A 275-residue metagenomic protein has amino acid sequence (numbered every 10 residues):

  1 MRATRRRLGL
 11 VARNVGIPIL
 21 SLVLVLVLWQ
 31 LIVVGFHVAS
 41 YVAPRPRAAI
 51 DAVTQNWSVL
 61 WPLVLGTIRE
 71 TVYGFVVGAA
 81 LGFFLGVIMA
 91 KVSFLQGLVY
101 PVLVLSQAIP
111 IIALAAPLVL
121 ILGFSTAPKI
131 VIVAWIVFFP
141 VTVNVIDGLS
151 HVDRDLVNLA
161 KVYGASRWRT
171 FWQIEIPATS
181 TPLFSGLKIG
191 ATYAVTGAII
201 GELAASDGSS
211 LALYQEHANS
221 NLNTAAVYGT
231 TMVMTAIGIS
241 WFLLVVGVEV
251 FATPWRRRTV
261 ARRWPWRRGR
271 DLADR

Functional and structural regions predicted by a protein language model:
M1-S21, L243-R275: Transmembrane alpha-helical segments of polytopic membrane transport and secretion proteins
T4-R7, V11, G35-V77, S220: Periplasmic/extracellular loop-to-transmembrane helix junction in inner-membrane transport proteins
L31-V34, V87, F94-P101, N144 (+6 more regions): Membrane-spanning helices that line or support transport/gating and their immediate boundary helices in channels
Y73-L103: Transmembrane-helix boundary motif in ABC transporter permease subunits
V104-P140, D147-G148: Generic hydrophobic transmembrane alpha-helix motif, especially the helices
V131-W135, R167-I200: Transmembrane alpha-helices
L149-D155, L159-T179, S220: Short helix-to-coil transition segments within interhelical loops that connect adjacent transmembrane helices
L211-E249: Hydrophobic alpha-helical transmembrane segments of polytopic membrane proteins
